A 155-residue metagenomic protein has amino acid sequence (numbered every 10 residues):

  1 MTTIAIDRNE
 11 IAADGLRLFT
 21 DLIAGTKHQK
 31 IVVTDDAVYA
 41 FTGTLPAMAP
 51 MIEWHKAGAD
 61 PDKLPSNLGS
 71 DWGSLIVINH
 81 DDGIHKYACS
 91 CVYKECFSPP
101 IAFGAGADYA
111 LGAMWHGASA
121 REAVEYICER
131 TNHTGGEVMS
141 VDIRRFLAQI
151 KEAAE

Functional and structural regions predicted by a protein language model:
M1-E155: N-terminal nucleophile
